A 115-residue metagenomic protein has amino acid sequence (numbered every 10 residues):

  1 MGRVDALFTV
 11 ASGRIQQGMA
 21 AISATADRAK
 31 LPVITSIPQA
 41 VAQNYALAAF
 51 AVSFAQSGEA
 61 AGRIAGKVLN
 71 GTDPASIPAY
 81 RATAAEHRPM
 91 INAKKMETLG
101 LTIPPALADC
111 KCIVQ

Functional and structural regions predicted by a protein language model:
M1-Q115: Short hydrophobic alpha-helices and adjacent helix-cap/hinge residues
